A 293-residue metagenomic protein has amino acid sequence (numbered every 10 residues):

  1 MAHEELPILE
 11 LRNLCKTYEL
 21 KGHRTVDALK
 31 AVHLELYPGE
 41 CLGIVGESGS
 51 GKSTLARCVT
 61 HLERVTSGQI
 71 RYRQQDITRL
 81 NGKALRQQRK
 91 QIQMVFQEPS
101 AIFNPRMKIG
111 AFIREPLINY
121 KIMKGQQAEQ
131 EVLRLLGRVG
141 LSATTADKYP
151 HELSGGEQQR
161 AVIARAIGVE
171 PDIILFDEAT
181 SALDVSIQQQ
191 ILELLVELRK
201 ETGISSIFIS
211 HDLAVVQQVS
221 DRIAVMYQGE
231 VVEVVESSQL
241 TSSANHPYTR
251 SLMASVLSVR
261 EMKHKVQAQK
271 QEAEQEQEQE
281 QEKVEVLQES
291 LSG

Functional and structural regions predicted by a protein language model:
A2-P7, T25, V234-E276, E280-G293: Short catalytic/signature loops enriched in Gly
K21-H23, I77-Q93, N119, Q239-A244: ABC ATPase NBD coupling module
T60: Helix-to-loop junction immediately C-terminal to a conserved catalytic motif
G68-D76: Conserved ABC transporter NBD signature motif
D76, Q127-T144, M253-A254: Conserved ABC ATPase "signature" region
Y149-L153, E157: Conserved ABC ATPase signature
